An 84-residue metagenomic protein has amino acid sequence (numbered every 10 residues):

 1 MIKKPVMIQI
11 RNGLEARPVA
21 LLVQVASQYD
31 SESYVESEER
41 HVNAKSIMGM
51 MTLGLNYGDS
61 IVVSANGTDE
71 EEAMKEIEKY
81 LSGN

Functional and structural regions predicted by a protein language model:
M1-I2, N43, I77: Generic N-terminal leader/processing signal
M1-P5, S60-V62: Intrinsic-disorder/low-complexity, polar/charged segments enriched in Ser/Thr/Lys/Arg/Asp/Glu/Gln
M7-Y57: Compact, glycine-rich, soluble single-domain proteins
M51-N84: C-terminal structural segments of small proteins and small subunits
